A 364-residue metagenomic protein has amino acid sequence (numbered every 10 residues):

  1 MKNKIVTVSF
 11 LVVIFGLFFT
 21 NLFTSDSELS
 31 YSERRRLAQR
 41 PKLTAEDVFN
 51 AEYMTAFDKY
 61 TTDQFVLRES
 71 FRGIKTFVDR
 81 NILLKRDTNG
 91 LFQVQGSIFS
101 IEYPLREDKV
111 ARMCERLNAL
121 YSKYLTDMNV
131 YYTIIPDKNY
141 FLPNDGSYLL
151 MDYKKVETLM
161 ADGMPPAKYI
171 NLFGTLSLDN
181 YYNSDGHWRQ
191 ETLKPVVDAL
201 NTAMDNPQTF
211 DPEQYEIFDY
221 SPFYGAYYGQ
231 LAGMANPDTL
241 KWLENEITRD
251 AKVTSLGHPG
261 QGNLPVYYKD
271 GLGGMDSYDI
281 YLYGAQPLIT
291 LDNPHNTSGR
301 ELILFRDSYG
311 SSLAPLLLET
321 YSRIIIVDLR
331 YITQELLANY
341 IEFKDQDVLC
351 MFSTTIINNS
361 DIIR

Functional and structural regions predicted by a protein language model:
M1-R364: Extracellular glycan-modifying ectodomains
